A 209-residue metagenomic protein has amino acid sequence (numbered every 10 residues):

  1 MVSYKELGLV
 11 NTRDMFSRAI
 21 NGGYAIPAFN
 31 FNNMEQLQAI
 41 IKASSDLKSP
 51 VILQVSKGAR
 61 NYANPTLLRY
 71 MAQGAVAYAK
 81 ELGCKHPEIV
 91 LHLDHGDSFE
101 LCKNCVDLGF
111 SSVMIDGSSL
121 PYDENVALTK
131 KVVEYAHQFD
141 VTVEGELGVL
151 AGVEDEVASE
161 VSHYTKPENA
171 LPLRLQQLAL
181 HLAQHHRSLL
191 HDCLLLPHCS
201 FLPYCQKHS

Functional and structural regions predicted by a protein language model:
V2-E6, G22-A28: Terminal accessory/targeting
V10-N21, M34-A59, P65-H86, H95-L190 (+1 more regions): Alpha/beta enzyme core
F31, V90-D97, S209: Glycine-rich beta-to-alpha transition loops that act as phosphate-gripper elements at the mouths of alpha/beta enzyme
